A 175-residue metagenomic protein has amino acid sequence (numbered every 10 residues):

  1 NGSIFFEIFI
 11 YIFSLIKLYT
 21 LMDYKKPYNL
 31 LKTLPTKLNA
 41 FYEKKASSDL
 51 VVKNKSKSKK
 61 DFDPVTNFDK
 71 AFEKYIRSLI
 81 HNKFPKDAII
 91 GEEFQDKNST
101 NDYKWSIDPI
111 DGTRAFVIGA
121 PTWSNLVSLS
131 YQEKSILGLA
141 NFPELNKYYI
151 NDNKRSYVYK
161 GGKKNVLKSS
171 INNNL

Functional and structural regions predicted by a protein language model:
G2-F9: Extreme N-terminal basic, low-complexity initiation segments that serve as generic localization/processing leaders
I8, S14, L18, A115-I118: Extended rod-forming repeat segments used as scaffolds/tethers
I12-I110: N-terminal subdomain of lithium-sensitive/metallo-dependent phosphomonoesterases centered on the IMPase/IPPase/PAP
S99-Y157: DPxDG-like acidic metal-binding loop motif
R114, V166-K168: Short helix-to-loop capping/linker segments positioned immediately adjacent to catalytic or ligand/cofactor-binding
K160-K163: A structural micro-motif at secondary-structure boundaries
K168-L175: An extended, acidic
